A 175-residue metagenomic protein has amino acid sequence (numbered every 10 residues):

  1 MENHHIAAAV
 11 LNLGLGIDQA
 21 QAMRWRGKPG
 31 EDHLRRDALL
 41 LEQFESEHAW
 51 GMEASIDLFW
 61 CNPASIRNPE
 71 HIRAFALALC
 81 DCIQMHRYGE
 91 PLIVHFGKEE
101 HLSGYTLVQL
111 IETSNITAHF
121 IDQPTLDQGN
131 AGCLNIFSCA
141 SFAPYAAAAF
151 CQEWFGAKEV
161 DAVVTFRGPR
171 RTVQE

Functional and structural regions predicted by a protein language model:
E2-E175: Polybasic/polar functional segments that serve as interface/processing modules
